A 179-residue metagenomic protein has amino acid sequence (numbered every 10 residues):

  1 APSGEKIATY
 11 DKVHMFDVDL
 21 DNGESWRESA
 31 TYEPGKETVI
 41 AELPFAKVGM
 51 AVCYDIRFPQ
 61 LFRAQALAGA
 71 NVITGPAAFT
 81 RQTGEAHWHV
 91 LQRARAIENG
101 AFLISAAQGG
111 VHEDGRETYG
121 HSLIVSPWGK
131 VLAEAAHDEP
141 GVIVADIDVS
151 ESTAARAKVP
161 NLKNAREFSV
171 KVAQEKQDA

Functional and structural regions predicted by a protein language model:
A1-A68, R81-V90, A157-N161: Active-site catalytic loop in hydrolytic enzyme cores
E5-A8, K130-L132, S152-A154: Short helix-loop capping/hinge motifs at secondary-structure junctions, enriched in acidic/polar residues
M15-F16, G110, E151: Active-site/binding-pocket entry motifs
D19, A64, G100, K163-A165 (+1 more regions): Enrichment for repetitive, rod-forming helical segments
K47, C53-V142: CN hydrolase (nitrilase-like) catalytic-core segments centered on the catalytic cysteine and neighboring Lys/Glu
A145: Glycine-rich, small/acidic residue-mixed loop/short-helix segments
S150-A179: A short C-terminal boundary segment appended to hydrolase-like catalytic domains
